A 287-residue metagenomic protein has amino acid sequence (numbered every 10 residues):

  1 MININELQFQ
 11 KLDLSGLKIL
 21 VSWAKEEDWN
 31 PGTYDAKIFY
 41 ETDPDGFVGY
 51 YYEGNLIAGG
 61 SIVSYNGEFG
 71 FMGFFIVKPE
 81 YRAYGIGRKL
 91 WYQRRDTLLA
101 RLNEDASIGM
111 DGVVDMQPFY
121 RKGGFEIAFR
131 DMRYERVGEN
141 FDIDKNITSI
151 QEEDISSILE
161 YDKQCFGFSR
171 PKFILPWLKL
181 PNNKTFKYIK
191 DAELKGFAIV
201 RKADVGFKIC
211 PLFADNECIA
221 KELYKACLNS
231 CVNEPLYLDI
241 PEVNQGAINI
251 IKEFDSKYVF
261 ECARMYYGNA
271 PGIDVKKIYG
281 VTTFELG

Functional and structural regions predicted by a protein language model:
M1-N5, D13-K18, I38, Y51-Y52 (+4 more regions): Intrinsically disordered, low-complexity, positively biased terminal segments
E6-L102: Active-site-proximal cofactor/substrate-binding loop regions of enzyme domains
F71, I143, F207-K208: Short small-residue beta-strand/loop micro-motif enriched in glycine and branched aliphatics
W91-D144: Hydrophobic alpha-helical segments and helix pairs
